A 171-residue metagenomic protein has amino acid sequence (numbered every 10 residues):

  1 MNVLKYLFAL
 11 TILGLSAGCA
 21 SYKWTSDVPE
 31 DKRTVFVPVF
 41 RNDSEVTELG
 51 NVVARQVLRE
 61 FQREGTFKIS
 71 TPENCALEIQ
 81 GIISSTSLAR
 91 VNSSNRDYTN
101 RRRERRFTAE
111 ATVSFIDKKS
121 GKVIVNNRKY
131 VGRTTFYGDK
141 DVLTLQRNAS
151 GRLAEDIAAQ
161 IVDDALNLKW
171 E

Functional and structural regions predicted by a protein language model:
M1-C19: Sec-dependent bacterial lipoprotein signal peptides
A17-R59, R63-T66, T71-N74, K119 (+1 more regions): A structural "domain/chain start" motif
K23, E64-K68, N74-C75, Q80-I124 (+2 more regions): Surface-exposed short loop/turn segments
E45, L49, R103, L145 (+2 more regions): Conserved acidic
Q146-E171: Compositionally biased, intrinsically disordered linkers/stalks adjacent to structured regions
